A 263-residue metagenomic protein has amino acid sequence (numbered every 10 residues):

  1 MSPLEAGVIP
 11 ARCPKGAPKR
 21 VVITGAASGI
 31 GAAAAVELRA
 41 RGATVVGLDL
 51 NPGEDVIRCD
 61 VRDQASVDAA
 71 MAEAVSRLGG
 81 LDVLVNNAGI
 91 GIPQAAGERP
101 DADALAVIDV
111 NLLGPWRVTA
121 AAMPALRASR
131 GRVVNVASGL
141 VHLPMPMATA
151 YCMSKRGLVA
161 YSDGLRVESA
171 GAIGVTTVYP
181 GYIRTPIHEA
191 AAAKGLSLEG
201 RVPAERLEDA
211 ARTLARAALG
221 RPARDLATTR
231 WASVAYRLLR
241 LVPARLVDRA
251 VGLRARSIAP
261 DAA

Functional and structural regions predicted by a protein language model:
A27-S28: Conserved glycine-rich cofactor-binding loop
C59-A69, D101: The beta1-alpha1 cofactor-binding region of Rossmann-like NAD(H)/NADP(H)-dependent oxidoreductases
N87-I92: Conserved NAD(P)H cofactor-binding loop of Rossmann-fold oxidoreductase domains
A95-A96, P100-I108: Substrate-binding pocket helix/loop in short-chain dehydrogenase/reductase
T119, S154: Active-site helix of classical SDR
S138: Residue(s) in the substrate-gating loop at a strand-loop-helix junction that position the organic substrate next
R166-R230: SDR active-site lid
